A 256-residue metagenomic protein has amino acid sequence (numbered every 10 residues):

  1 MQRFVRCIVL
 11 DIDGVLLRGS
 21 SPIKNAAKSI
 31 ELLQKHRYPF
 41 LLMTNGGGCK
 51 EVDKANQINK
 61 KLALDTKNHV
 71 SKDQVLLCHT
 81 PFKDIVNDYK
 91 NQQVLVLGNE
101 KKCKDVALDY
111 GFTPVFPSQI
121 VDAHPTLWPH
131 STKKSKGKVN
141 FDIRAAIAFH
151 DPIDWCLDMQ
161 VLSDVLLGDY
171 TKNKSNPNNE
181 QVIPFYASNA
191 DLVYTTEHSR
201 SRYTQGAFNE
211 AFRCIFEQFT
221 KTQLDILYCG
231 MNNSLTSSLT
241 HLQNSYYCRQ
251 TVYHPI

Functional and structural regions predicted by a protein language model:
M1-I256: HAD-like aspartate-dependent phosphatase fold
